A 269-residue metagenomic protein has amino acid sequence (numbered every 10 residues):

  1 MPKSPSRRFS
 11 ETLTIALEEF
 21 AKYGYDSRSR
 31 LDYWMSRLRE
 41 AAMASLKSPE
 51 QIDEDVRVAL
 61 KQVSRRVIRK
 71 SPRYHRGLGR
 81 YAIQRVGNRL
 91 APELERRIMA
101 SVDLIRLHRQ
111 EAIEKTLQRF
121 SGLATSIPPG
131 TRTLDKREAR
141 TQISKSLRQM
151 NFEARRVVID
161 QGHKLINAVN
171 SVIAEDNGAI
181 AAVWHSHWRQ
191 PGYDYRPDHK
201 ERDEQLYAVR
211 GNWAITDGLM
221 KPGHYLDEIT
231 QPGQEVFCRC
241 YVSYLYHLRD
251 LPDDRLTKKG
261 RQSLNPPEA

Functional and structural regions predicted by a protein language model:
M1-E153, L165, D227, Y244-A269: N-terminal leader/targeting and assembly helices and adjacent pre-domain segments
R148-K258: Acidic, glycine-rich two-metal-ion catalytic cores of nucleic acid-processing enzymes
